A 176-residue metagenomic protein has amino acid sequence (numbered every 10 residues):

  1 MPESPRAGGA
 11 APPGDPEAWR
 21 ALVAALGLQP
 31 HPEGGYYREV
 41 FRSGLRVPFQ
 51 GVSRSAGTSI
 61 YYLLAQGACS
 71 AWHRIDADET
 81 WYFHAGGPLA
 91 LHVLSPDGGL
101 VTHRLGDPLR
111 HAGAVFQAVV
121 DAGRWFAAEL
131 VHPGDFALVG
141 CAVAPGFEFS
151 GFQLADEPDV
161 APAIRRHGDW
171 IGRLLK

Functional and structural regions predicted by a protein language model:
P2-A118, W125-A128, G134-D135, P145-F147 (+1 more regions): Non-catalytic, conserved peripheral segments adjacent to functional cores
G140, E148-S150: N-terminal segments that mediate ammonia production and transfer in glutamine-dependent amidotransferase systems
